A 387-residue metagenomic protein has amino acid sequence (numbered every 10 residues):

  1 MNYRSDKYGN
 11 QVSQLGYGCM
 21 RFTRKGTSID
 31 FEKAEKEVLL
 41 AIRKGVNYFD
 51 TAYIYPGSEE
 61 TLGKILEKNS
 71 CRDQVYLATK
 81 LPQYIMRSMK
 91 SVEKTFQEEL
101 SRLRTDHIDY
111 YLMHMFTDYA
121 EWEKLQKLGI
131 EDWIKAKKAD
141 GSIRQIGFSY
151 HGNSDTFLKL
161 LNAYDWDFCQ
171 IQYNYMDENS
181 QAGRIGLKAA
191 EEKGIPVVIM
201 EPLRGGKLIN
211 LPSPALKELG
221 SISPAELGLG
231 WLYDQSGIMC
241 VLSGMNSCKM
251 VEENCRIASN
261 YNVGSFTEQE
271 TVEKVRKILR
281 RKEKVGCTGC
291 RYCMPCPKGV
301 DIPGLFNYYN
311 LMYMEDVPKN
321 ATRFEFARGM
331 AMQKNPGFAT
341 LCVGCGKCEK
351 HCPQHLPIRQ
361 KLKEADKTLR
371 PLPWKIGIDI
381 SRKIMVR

Functional and structural regions predicted by a protein language model:
M1-V75: N-terminal binding-site loop/beta-alpha segment at the start of enzyme catalytic domains that lines or forms
Y17, F49, L62, L77 (+10 more regions): Conserved, mostly hydrophobic/aromatic
K25-G26, L39, R43, M86-V198 (+3 more regions): Glycine/proline-rich, positively charged, aromatic-decorated active-site loop/lid region on the catalytic face
L40, V46-N47, L66, I185-R387: Structured C-terminal cap/extension of enzyme domains
N47-Y53, R144-F148, Q170-I171, C240-L242 (+1 more regions): Short catalytic-loop micro-motif centered on adjacent basic/acidic residues
E60-T79, E131-D140, E192: Alpha-helix-loop-beta-strand connector modules within alpha/beta enzyme cores
D73-I85, Y111-H114: A short, structured active-site edge motif that brings together acidic residues
D73-Y76, D165-Q172, Y261-Q269: Short hydrophobic/aromatic-enriched beta-strand-loop microsegments
